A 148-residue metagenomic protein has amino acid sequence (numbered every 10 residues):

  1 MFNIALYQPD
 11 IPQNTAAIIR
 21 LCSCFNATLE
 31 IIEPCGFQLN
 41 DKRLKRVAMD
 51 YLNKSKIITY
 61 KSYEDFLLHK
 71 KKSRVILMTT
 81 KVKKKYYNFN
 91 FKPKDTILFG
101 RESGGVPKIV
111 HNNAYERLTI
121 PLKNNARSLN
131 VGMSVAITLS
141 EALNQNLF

Functional and structural regions predicted by a protein language model:
M1-I4: Extreme N-terminal starter segment of soluble prokaryotic enzymes
Q13-C24: Histidine-anchored nucleotide/phosphate-binding helix
L21, I109-V110: Hydrophobic/aromatic ligand-binding patch that stacks against planar heteroaromatic rings of cofactors or nucleotides
F25, K71, N113-A114: Short, structured coil segments at secondary-structure junctions
T28-P34: Short internal beta-strands
D41-V106: S-adenosyl-L-methionine/SAH cofactor-binding core of RNA-modifying enzymes
N113-F148: Structured adenosyl-cofactor binding patch, chiefly the S-adenosyl-L-methionine
